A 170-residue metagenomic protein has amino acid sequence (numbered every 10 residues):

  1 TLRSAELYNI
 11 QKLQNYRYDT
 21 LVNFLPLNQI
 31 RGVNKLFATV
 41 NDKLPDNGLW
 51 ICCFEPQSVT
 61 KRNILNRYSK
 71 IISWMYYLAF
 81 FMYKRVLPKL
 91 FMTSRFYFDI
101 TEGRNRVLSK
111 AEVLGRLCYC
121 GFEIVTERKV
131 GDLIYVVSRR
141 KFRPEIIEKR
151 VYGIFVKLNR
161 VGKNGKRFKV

Functional and structural regions predicted by a protein language model:
T1-S4: Short, charged N-terminal beta->alpha structural module
Y8-L21: A short acidic, Gly/Pro-enriched loop at the edge of an enzyme's catalytic core that lines a small-molecule cofactor
Q11-Q14, N28-K35: Active-site-adjacent loop/helix micro-motif of nuclease/hydrolase catalytic cores
T20-P26, L36: A short beta-strand submotif of the Rossmann-like class I SAM-dependent methyltransferase core that lines
N34-I51, E55-P56: A short glycine-rich, Lys/Arg-flanked "PGG" loop and its adjoining helix->strand segment in the class I
V59-L114: C-terminal alpha-helical "lid/dimerization" subdomain adjacent to the S-adenosyl-L-methionine
L114-E148: Core SAM-dependent methyltransferase catalytic element
F142-V170: Conserved small/aromatic sequence motifs within transmembrane helices
